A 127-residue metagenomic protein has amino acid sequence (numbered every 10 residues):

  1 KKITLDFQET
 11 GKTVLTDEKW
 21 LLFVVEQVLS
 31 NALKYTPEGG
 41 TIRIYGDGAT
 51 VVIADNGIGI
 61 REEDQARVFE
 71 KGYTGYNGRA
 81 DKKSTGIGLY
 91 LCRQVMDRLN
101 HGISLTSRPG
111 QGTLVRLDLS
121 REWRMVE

Functional and structural regions predicted by a protein language model:
E9, T13-T16: Conserved micro-motifs of the catalytic ATP-binding
A32-L33: Short helix-loop "hinge" at the ATP-lid/N-box region of the Bergerat-fold HATPase_c
G39-T50: Short beta-strand/loop element within the Bergerat-fold HATPase_c
D55: Acidic ATP/Mg2+-coordinating residue in the GHKL
I60-Y73: Short conserved segment of the HATPase_c
Y73-K83: Glycine-rich ATP-lid/hinge loop adjacent to the conserved G-boxes
H101-I103: Conserved glycine-rich
